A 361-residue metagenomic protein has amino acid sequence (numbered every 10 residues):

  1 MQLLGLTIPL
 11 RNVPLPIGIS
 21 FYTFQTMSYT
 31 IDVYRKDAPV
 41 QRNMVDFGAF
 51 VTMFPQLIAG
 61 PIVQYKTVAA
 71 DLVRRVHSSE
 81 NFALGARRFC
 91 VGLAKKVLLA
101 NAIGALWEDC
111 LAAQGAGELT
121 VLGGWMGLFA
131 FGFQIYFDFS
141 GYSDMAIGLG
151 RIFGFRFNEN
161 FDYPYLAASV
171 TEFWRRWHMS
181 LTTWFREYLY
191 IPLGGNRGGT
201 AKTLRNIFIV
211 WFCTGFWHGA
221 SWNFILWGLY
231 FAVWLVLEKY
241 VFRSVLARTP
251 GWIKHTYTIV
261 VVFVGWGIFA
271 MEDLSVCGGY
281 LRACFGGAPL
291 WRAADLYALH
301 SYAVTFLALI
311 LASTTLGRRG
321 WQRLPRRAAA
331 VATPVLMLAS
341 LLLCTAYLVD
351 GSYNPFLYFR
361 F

Functional and structural regions predicted by a protein language model:
M1-S313, R318-R360: Membrane-embedded transmembrane alpha-helical bundles that form the catalytic cores of multi-pass lipid-modifying
